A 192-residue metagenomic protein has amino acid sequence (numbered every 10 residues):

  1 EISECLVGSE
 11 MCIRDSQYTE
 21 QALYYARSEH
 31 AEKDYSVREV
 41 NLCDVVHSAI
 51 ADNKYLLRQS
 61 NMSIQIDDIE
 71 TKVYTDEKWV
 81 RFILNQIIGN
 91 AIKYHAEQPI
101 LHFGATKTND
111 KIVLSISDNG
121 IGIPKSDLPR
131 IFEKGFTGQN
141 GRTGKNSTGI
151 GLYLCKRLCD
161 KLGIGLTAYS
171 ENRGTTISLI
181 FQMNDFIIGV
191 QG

Functional and structural regions predicted by a protein language model:
E1-G8, I13: Single conserved hydrophobic/aromatic residue that forms the stacking wall/gate of nucleotide- or nucleobase-binding
H30-Y35, D68, K72-T75: Conserved micro-motifs of the catalytic ATP-binding
A91-I92: Short helix-loop "hinge" at the ATP-lid/N-box region of the Bergerat-fold HATPase_c
Q98-D110: Short beta-strand/loop element within the Bergerat-fold HATPase_c
D118: Acidic ATP/Mg2+-coordinating residue in the GHKL
I123-F136: Short conserved segment of the HATPase_c
